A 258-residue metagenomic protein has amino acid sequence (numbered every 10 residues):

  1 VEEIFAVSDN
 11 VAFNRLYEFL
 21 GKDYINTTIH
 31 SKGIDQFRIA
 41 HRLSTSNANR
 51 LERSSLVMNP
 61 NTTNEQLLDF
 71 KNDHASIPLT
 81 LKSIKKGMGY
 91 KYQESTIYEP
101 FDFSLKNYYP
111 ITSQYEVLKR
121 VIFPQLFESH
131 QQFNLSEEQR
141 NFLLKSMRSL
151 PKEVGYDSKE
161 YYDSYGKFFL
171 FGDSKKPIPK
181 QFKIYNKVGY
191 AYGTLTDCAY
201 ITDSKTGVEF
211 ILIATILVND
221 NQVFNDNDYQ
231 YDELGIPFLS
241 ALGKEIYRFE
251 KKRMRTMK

Functional and structural regions predicted by a protein language model:
V1-Y115, K119-F123: Active-site-adjacent helix/loop patches that line small-molecule binding or acyl-intermediate pockets
T96-K258: Structured C-terminal helix/loop/strand segments within mature extracytoplasmic catalytic/sensor domains
